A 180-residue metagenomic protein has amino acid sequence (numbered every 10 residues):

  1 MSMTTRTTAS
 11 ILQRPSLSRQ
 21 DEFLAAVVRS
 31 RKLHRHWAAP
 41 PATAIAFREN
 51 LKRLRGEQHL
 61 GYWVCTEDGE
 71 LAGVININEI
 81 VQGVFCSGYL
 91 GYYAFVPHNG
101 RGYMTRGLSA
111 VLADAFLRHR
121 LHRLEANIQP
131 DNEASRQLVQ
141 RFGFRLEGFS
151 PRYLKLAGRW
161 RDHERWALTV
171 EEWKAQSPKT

Functional and structural regions predicted by a protein language model:
M1-R31, T66-T180: Acyl-donor (CoA/ACP) binding surface of acyl/acetyltransferases
K32-L51: Conserved GNAT-fold acetyl-CoA-binding loop/helix
H34, G61-T66: Cytosolic beta-strand hydrophobic patch enriched in CBS
N50-R53, D114: A generic secondary-structure signal
K52-W63: A short helix-loop-beta-strand connector motif used in the catalytic cores of GNAT acetyltransferases and, in some
